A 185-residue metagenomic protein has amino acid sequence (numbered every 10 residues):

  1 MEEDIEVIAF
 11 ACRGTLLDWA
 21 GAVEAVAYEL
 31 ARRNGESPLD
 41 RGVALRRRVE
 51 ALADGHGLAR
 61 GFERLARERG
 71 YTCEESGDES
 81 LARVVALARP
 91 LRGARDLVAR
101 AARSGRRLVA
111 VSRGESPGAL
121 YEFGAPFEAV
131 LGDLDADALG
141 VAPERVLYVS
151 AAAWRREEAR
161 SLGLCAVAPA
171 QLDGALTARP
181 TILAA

Functional and structural regions predicted by a protein language model:
M1-I8, R95, A99-A102, R106-A185: Asp-based, Mg2+/Mn2+-dependent phosphohydrolase catalytic module
M1-L45: Active-site neighborhood of HAD-like aspartate-dependent phosphohydrolases
L16, P90, Y148-V149: Conserved SAM-binding loop
G21-A25, R92-D96, S161: Generic recognition of short, well-ordered alpha-helical segments
R33, R47-S80: A metal-dependent, Asp-based hydrolase signature
H56-A59, C73, D78-A110: Short, acidic loop-to-helix structural element flanking the phosphoryl-transfer center in phosphate-processing enzymes
